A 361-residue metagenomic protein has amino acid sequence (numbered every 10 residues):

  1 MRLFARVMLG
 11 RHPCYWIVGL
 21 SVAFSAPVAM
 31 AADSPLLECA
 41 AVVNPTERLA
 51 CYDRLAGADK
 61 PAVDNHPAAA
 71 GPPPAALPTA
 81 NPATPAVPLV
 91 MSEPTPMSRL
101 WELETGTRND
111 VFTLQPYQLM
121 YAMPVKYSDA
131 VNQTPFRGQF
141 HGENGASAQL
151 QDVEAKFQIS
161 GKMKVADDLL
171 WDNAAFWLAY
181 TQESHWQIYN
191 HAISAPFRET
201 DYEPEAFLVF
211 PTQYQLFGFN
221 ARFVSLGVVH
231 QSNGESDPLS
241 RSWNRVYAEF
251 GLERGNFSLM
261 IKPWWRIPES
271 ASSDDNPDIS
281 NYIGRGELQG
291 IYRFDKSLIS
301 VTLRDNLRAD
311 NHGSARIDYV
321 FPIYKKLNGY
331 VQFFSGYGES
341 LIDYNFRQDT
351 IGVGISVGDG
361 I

Functional and structural regions predicted by a protein language model:
M1-R11: N-terminal secretory signal peptides that target proteins for export/translocation
S25-A26: N-terminal signal peptide c-region/cleavage motif recognized by signal peptidases
A31-N65: Alpha-helical, heptad-rich or low-complexity scaffold/stalk segments that mediate oligomerization or tethering
R48, L170, S258, L298-S300 (+1 more regions): Membrane-spanning beta-strand positions in outer-membrane beta-barrel proteins
P61-P196, T200-P204: Outer-membrane beta-barrel initiation region
Q133-N144, Q151-D152, A166-Y292, L303 (+2 more regions): Outer-membrane pore/translocation modules
E287-Y330, F334-S340: Long, repeat-rich segments with strong aromatic
V331, Q348-I361: Outer-membrane beta-barrel "beta-signal"
